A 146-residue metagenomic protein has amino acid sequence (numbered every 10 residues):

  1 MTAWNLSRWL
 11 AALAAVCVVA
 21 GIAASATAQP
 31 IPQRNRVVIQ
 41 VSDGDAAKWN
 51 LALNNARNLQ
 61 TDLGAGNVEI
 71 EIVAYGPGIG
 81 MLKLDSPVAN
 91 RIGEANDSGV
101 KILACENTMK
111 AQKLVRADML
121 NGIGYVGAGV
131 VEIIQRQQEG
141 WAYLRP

Functional and structural regions predicted by a protein language model:
T2-L13: Bacterial N-terminal signal peptides that target proteins for export
W4, A20-S25: N-terminal twin-arginine translocation
A11-G21: Bacterial N-terminal signal peptides
A24-P146: Secreted/extracellular ectodomain signature
